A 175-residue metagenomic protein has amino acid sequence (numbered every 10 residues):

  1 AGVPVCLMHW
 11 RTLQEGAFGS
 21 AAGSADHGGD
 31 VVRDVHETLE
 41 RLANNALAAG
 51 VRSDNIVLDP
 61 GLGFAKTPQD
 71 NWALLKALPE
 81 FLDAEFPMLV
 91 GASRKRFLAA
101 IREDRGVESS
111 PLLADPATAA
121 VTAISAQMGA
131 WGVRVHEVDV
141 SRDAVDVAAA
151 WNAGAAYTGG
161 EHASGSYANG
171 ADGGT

Functional and structural regions predicted by a protein language model:
A1-N45, A49, A65-H162, Y167-T175: Active-site-adjacent loop and "lid" segments of alpha/beta metabolic enzymes
S53-N55: Short acidic capping loops at alpha-helix termini that bridge into adjacent secondary structure
L62: Acidic/histidine-rich catalytic cores of soluble enzymes
